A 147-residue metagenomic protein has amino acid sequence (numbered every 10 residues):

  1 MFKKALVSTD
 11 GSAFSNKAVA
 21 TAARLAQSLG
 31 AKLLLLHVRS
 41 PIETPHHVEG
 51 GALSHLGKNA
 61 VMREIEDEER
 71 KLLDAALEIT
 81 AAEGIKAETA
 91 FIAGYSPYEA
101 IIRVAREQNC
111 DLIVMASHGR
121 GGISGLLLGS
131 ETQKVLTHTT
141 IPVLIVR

Functional and structural regions predicted by a protein language model:
K3-L56, I79-E88: Small/aliphatic-rich secondary-structure junction motif
A18, P45-V48, E99-I102, G125-L127: Short, well-ordered secondary-structure micro-motifs
A22, A76, I101, V135: Aromatic/hydrophobic pocket-lining residues that form π-stacking "cages" and hydrophobic walls in ligand
G50-S54, A105-Q108, E131-T132: Short, hinge-like loop/turn segments at secondary-structure boundaries
H55-K71: A short acidic, glycine-rich active-site loop that binds or catalyzes chemistry on phosphate/adenosine moieties
E78-I113: Structural beta-alpha unit
L112-T137: Glycine-rich, Arg-bearing micro-motifs that act as flexible, cationic patches
V143-R147: Short hydrophobic/aromatic patches at helix-to-coil boundaries
